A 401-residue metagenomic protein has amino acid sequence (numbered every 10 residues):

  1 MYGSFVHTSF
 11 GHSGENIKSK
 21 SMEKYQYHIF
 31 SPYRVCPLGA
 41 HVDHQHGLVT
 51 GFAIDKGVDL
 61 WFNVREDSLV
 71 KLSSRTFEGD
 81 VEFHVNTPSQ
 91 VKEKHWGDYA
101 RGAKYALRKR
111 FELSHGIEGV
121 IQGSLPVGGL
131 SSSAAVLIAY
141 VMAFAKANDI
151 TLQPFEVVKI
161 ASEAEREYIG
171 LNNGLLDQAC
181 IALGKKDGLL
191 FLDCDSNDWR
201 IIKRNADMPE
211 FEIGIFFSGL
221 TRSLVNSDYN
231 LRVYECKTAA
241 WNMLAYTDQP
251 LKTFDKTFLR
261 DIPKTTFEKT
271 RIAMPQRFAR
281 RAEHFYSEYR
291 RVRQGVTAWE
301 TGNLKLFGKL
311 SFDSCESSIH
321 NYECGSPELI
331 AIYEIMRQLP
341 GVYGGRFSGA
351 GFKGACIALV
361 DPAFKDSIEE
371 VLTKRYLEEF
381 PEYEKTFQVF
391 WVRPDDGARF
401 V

Functional and structural regions predicted by a protein language model:
G3-T8, S13: Short hydrophobic alpha-helical segments enriched in small aliphatic residues
K18-L38, D59-H95, G188-G344, L359-V401: C-terminal nucleotide
S21-L48, F83-T87, K92-M208, Q338-L339 (+2 more regions): Gly/Ser-rich oxyanion-binding loop with an adjacent helix/lid that shapes the negatively charged ligand pocket
H46-A53, R232-V233: Short Gly/aromatic-enriched secondary-structure transition segments
G51-F52, W61-V64, F111: Short, charge-rich binding segments
A135, A355-V360: FabD-like malonyl-/acyl-CoA
M142, G354-A355: Catalytic DNA-binding helix-loop module of base-excision-repair DNA glycosylases/AP lyases
